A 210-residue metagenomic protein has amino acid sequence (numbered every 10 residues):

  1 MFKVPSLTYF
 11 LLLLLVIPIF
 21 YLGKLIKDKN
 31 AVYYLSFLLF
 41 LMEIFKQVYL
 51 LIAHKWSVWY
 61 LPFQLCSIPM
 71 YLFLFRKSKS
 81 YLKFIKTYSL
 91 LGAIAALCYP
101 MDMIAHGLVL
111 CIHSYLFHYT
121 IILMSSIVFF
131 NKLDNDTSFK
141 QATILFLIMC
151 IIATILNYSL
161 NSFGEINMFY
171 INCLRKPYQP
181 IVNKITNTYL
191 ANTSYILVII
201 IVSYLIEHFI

Functional and structural regions predicted by a protein language model:
M1-L13, S138-I148, L160-Y204: Membrane-interface transmembrane-helix boundary segments in multi-pass integral membrane proteins
L7-L25, F37-F45, L147-T154, I196-H208: Hydrophobic core of alpha-helical transmembrane segments in multi-pass integral membrane proteins
Y9-I17, W59-L72, H113-L123: Membrane-embedded alpha-helical segments of multi-pass membrane proteins, especially the transmembrane helices
L22-Y34, R76-K83, F130-Q141: Membrane-interface helix-boundary motifs at transmembrane edges
K29-K77: A glycine-rich, hydrophobic loop/mini-helix early in the fold
L39-V48, S89-M101, F146-Y158: Aromatic-anchored segments of alpha-helical transmembrane domains
Y49-W59, S78-S80, P100-I112: Membrane-interface helix caps and helix-loop-helix hairpins in membrane proteins
D102-C150: A contiguous pocket-lining binding segment that forms or flanks enzyme active sites
